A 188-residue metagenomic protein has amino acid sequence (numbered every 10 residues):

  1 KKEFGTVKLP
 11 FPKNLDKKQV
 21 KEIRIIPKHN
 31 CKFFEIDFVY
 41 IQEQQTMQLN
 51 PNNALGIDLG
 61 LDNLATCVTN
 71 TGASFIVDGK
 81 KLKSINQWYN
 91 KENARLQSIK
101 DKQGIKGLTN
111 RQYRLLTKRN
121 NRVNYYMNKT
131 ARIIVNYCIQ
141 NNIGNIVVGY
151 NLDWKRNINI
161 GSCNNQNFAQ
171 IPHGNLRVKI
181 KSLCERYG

Functional and structural regions predicted by a protein language model:
K1-K28, Q170: Acidic carboxylate diad motif detector
K32-G188: Positively charged, helix-rich recognition surfaces that bind polyanionic ligands
